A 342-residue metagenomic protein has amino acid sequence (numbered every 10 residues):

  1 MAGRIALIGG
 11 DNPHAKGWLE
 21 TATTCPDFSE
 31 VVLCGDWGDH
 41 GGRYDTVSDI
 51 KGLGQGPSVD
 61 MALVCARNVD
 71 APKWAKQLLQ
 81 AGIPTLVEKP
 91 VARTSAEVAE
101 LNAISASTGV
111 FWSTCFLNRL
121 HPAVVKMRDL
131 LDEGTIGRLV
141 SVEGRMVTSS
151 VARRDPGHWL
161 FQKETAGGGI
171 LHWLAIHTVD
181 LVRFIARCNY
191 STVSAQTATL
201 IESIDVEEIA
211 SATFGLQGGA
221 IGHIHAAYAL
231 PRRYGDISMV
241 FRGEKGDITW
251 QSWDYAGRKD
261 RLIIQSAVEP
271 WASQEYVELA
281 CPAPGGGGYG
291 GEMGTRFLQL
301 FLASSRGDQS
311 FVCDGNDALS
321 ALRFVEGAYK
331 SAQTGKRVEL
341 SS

Functional and structural regions predicted by a protein language model:
M1-A2, L7-I8, T23, D39 (+2 more regions): C-terminal helix-rich "cap/oligomerization" subdomain common to oxidoreductases
M1-R43: N-terminal Rossmann-like dinucleotide-binding module
C25, V240-N316: C-terminal glycine/acidic-rich active-site capping loop/insertion
G42-I104: Beta-loop-alpha module in the N-terminal Rossmann-like domain of NAD(P)-dependent dehydrogenases, especially those
V87-E88, W112-T114, E143, I224 (+1 more regions): Hydrophobic residues in well-ordered beta-strands that form the structural core
E100-N118, R138-V142: Rossmann-fold dehydrogenase core element
N118-I204, G335: Predominantly a Rossmann-like dinucleotide-binding segment in NAD(P)-dependent oxidoreductases
W173, D180-A256, T295-G307: Contiguous beta-strand/loop segments that form the cofactor/metal-binding neighborhood of enzyme cores
